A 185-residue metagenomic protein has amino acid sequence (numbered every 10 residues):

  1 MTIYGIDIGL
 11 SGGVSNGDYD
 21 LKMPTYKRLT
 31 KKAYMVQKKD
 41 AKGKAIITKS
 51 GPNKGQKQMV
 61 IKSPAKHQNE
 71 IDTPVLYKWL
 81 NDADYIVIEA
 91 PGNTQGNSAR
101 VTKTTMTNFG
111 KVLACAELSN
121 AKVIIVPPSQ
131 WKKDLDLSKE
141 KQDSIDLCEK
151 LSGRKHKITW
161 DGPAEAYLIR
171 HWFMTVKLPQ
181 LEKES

Functional and structural regions predicted by a protein language model:
M1-S185: Phosphate- and other anionic-substrate recognition elements at nucleic-acid/protein interfaces
